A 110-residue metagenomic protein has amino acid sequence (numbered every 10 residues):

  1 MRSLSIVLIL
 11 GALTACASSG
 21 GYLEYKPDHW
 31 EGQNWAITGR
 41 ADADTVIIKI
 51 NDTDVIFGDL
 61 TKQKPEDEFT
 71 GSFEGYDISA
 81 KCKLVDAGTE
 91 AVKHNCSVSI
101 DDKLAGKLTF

Functional and structural regions predicted by a protein language model:
M1-S5: Positively charged n-region of N-terminal signal peptides that target proteins for export
A12-A15: C-terminal motif of bacterial Sec signal peptides marking the signal peptidase cleavage site
A17-F110: Cysteine-centric segments in proteins
